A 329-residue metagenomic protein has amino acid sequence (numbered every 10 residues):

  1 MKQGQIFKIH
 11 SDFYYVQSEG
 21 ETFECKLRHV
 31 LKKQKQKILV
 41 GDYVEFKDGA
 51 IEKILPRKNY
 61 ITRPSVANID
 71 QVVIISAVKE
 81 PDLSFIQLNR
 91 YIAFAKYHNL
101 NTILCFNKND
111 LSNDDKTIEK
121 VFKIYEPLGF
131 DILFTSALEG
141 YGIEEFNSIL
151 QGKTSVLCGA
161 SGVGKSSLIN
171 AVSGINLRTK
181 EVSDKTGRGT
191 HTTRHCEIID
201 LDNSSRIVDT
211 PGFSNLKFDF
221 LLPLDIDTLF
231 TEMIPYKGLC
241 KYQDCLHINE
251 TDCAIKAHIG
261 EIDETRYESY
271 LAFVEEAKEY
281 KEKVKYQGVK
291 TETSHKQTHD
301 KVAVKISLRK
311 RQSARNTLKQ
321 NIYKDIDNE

Functional and structural regions predicted by a protein language model:
M1-H10: Structural detector for short beta-strands of small beta-barrel domains
D12-V16: Short aromatic-glycine-enriched beta-strand elements
T22-K37: Beta-strand/loop nucleic-acid-binding surfaces
K35-V40, K47-G49, P56-Y60, P64-S65 (+4 more regions): Helix-rich effector regions associated with P-loop NTPase G domains
D70-S76, Y97-N109, G129-T135: Conserved beta-strand/loop subsegment of P-loop NTPase cores
I86-Y97: Histidine-anchored nucleotide/phosphate-binding helix
L111-V163: Canonical P-loop GTPase G-domain recognition
